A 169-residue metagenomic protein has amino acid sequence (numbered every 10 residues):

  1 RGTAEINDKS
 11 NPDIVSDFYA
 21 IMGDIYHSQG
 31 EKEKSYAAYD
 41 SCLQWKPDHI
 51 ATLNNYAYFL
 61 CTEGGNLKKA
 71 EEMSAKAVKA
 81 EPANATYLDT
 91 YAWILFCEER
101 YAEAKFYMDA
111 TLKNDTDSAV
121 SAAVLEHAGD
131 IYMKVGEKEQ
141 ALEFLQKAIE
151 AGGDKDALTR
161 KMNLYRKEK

Functional and structural regions predicted by a protein language model:
A4, L43-Q44, A75-K79, L112-T116 (+1 more regions): Conserved structural position within tetratricopeptide repeats
D13, P47, P82, T116-A119 (+1 more regions): Short coil turns that delineate tetratricopeptide repeat
F18, T52, Y87, S121-V124 (+1 more regions): TPR alpha-solenoid repeat register
I21, N55, T90, H127 (+1 more regions): Canonical tetratricopeptide repeat
I21, S28, T62-E63, C97-E98 (+2 more regions): Register position in tetratricopeptide repeats
D24, Y58-F59, W93, D130 (+1 more regions): Residue-level recognition of tetratricopeptide repeat
